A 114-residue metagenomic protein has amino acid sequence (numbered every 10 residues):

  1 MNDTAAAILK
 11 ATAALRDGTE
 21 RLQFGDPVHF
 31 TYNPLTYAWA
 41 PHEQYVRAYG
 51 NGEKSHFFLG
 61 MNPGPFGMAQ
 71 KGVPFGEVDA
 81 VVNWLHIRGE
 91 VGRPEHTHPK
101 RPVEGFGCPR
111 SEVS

Functional and structural regions predicted by a protein language model:
N2-S114: A polyanion-binding, active-site-adjacent surface
